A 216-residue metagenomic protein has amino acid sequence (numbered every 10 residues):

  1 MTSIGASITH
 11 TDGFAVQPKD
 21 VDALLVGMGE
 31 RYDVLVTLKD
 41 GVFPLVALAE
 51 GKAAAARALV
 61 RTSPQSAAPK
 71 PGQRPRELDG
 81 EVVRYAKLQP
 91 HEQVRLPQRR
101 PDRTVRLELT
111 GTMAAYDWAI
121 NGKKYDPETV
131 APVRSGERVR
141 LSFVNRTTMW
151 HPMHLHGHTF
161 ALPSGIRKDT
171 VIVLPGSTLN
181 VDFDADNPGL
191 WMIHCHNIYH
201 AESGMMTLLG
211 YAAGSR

Functional and structural regions predicted by a protein language model:
M1, L35-V36, G41-A47, L107 (+3 more regions): Short, structured motif recognition centered on aromatic/hydrophobic residues
M1-V82, I166-D169: Histidine- and aromatic-rich segments of cupredoxin/plastocyanin-like copper-binding domains
I4, K39, E50, Q65 (+5 more regions): Solvent-exposed coil/turn segments that connect beta secondary-structure elements in extracytoplasmic/periplasmic
I8-D40, P127-R134, G157-G189, S215-R216: Extracytoplasmic beta-sandwich strand-turn segments characteristic of Greek-key/jelly-roll folds
G13-F14, A56-H151, G157-A161, K168 (+1 more regions): Edge beta-strand plus adjacent loop/short-helix module at the start of the mature soluble/periplasmic domain
G41-P44, A54, T147-H151, S203: Short loop/turn segments at connectors of secondary-structure elements within structured domains
L48-K52, V144-R146, H196-H200: Beta-strand-rich extracellular modules
N180-R216: TerminUS-proximal long segments
